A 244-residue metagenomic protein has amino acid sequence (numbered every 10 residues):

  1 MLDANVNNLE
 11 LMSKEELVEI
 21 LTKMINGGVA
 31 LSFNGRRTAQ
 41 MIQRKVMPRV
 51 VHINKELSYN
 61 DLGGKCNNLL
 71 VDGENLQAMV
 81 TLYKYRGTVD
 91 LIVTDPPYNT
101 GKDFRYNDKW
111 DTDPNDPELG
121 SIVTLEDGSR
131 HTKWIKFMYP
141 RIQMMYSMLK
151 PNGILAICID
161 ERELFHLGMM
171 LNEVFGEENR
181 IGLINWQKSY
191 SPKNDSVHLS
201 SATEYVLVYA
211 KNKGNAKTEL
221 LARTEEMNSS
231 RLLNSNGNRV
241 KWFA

Functional and structural regions predicted by a protein language model:
M1-T94, Y98-P140: DnaQ-like (DEDDh/DEDDy) 3′-5′ exonuclease domain used for proofreading and 3′-end trimming on nucleic acids
L70, V93, A156-C158, N185 (+1 more regions): Structured core elements
T81-L82, H166-M170, N194-D195: A short acidic (Asp/Glu
K84-G87, M169-E177, S200-S201: Short, surface-exposed basic-aromatic patches at helix termini and helix-loop junctions that form
R86-I154, R162, E178, T203 (+1 more regions): SAM-dependent methyltransferase catalytic-core segment centered on the flexible catalytic loop and adjoining short
F165-Q187: Conserved Class I S-adenosyl-L-methionine
G182-H198: Short, surface-exposed recognition loops and adjoining beta-strand edges that mediate ligand/DNA contacts, enriched
L199-N215: Core SAM-dependent methyltransferase catalytic element
